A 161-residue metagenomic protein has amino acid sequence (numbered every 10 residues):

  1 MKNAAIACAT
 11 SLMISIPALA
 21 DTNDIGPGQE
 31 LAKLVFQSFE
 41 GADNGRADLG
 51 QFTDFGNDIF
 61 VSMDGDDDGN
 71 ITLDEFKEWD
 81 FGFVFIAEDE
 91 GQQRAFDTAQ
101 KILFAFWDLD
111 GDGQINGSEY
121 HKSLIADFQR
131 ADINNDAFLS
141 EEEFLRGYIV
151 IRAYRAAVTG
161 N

Functional and structural regions predicted by a protein language model:
M1-A4: Positively charged n-region of N-terminal signal peptides that target proteins for export
A7-S15: Bacterial N-terminal signal peptides
I16-A20: Sec/Tat signal peptide C-region and signal peptidase I cleavage site
D21, V35-S38, R46-D58, L73-A87 (+2 more regions): Amphipathic regulatory helices of Ca2+-sensor modules
I25-Q29, G45, L49-T53, G69 (+3 more regions): Solvent-exposed, acidic/flexible segments
L31-D43, N57-D66, D97-L109, I125-N134: Primarily EF-hand calcium-binding motifs
D58-L103: Mid-chain, structured segments of secreted extracytoplasmic proteins
A105-N161: A charged, solvent-exposed segment within the mature domains of Sec-exported extracytoplasmic proteins
